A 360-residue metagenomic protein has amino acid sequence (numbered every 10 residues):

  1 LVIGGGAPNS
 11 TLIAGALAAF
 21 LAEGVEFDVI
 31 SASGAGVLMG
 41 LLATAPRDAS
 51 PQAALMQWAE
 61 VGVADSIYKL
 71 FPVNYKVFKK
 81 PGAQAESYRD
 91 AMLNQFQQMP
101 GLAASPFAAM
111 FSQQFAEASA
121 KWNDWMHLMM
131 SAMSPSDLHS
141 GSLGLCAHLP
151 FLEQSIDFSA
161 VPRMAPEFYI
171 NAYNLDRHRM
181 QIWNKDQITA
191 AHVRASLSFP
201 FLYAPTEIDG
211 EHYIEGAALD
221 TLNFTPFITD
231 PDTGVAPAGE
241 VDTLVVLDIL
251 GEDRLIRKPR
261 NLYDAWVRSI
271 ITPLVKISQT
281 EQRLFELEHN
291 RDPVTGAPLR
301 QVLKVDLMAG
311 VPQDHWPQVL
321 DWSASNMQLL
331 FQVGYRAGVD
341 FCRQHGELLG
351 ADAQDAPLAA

Functional and structural regions predicted by a protein language model:
V2-G6, G36, I170-V294, G334: Conserved catalytic block of serine-dependent lipid acyl chemistry
A7-S140, C146, L152, K185-A195 (+1 more regions): Patatin-like phospholipase
E26, P72, E240, P298-Q301: Short loop/turn motifs at secondary-structure junctions
E26-F27, A165-E167, G239-D242: A general structural motif
S131-S136, E207-E211, D314-L320: Flexible glycine/proline-enriched surface loops and loop-helix/loop-strand junctions
A147, Q282-A360: C-terminal helical/tail subdomains of lipid-metabolizing enzymes
A147-Q154, H192, P226, V333 (+1 more regions): Amphipathic alpha-helical segments that form well-ordered structural scaffolds and often line/cohere around active
D157-Y169: A short alpha-helix-loop-beta-strand transition element characteristic of N-terminal alpha/beta dinucleotide-binding
